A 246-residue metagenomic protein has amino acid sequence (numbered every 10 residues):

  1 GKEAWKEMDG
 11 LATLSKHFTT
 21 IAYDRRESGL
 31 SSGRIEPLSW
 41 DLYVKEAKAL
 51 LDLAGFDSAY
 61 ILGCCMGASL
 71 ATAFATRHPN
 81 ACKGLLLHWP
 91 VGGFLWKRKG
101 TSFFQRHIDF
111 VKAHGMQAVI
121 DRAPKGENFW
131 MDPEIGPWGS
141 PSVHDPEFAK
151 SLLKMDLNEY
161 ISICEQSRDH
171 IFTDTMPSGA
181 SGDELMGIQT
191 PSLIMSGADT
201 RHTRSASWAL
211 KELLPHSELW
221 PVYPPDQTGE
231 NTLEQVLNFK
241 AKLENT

Functional and structural regions predicted by a protein language model:
G1-S32: Conserved HGGG/HGGXW glycine-rich cap/lid loop of the alpha/beta-hydrolase fold
D41-A59: Conserved acidic catalytic loop of the alpha/beta-hydrolase fold
G63-G67, A71: Gly/Ala-rich beta-loop-alpha elbow adjacent to hydrolase catalytic centers
T76-R77, C82-H114: Flexible "cap/lid" loop of the alpha/beta hydrolase fold
G139-S181: Hydrophobic, aromatic-rich cap/lid helix
G187-I188, I194-S196: Short beta-strand/loop motif that positions the catalytic acidic residue of the alpha/beta-hydrolase fold
R201-A206: Conserved alpha/beta-hydrolase "acid-adjacent" motif
P215-T246: Catalytic active-site module of serine/aspartate enzymes centered on a nucleophile-bearing elbow/loop
